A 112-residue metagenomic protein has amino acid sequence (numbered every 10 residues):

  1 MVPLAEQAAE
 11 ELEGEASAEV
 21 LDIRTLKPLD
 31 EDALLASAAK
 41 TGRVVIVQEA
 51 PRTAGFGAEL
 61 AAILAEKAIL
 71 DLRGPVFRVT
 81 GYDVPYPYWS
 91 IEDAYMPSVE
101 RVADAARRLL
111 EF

Functional and structural regions predicted by a protein language model:
M1-F112: Thiamine diphosphate
